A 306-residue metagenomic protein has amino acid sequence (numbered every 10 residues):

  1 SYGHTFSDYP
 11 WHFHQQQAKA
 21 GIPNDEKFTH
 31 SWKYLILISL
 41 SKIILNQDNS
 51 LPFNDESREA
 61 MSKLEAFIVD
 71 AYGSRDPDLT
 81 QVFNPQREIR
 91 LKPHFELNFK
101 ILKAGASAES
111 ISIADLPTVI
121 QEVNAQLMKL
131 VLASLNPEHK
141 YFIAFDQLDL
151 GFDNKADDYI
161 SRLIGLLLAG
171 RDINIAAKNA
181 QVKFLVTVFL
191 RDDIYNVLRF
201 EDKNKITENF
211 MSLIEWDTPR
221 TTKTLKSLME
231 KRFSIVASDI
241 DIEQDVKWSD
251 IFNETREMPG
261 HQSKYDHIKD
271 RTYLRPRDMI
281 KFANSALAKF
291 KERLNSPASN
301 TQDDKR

Functional and structural regions predicted by a protein language model:
S1, D303-R306: Short, intrinsically disordered, charge-balanced linker/junction segments flanking boundaries in proteins
S1-Y141, G151, Y195, F200: P-loop NTPase nucleotide-binding core
G3, L51-K63, I160-L168, N284-F290: Amphipathic alpha-helical scaffolding segments
Q17-I22, D158-S161, F200-T207, K289 (+1 more regions): Short secondary-structure boundary/capping segments
P23, K27, A114, T118 (+5 more regions): Short, solvent-exposed segments of well-ordered alpha helices
S41-D55, D153-D157, A176-V182, L198 (+2 more regions): Short, solvent-exposed secondary-structure capping/transition elements
N49-F53, E230-S299: Conserved AAA+ ATPase small/helical "lid" subdomain
Q121-H261: The catalytic "switch" region of P-loop NTPases
